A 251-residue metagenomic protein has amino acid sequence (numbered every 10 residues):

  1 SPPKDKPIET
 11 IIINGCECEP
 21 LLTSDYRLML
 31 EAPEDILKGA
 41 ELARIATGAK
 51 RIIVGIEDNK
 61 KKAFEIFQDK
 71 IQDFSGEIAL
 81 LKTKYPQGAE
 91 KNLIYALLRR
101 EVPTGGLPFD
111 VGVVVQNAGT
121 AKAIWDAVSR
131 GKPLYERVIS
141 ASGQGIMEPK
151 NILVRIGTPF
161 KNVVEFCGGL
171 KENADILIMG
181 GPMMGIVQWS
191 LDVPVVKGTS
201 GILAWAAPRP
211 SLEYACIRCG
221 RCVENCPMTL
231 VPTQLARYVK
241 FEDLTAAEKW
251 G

Functional and structural regions predicted by a protein language model:
P2-P3, P7, I11, G48-F160 (+2 more regions): Hydrophobic alpha-helical positions that pack around
I11-D25, G145: Gly-rich Lys/Arg/Thr-decorated short loops/hinges at beta-loop-alpha junctions or inter-strand turns that position
D25-L30, A46-A49, G55: Metallocofactor- and cofactor-centric catalytic cores in central/energy metabolism, strongly enriched
L28-E34, N59, G157: Cofactor-cradling patches in redox/metallo enzymes
L30-A46: Histidine-anchored nucleotide/phosphate-binding helix
P86-Q87, L93-L98, G168-R218, V223: Active-site gating/interface segments in enzymes
G157, N162-V164, L177, C226 (+1 more regions): Short alpha-helical segments in extracytoplasmic peptidoglycan/chitin-binding modules and envelope-associated proteins
S200-E213, R221-V223, P227-G251: Ferredoxin-type iron-sulfur electron-transfer modules in oxidoreductases and energy-metabolism complexes
